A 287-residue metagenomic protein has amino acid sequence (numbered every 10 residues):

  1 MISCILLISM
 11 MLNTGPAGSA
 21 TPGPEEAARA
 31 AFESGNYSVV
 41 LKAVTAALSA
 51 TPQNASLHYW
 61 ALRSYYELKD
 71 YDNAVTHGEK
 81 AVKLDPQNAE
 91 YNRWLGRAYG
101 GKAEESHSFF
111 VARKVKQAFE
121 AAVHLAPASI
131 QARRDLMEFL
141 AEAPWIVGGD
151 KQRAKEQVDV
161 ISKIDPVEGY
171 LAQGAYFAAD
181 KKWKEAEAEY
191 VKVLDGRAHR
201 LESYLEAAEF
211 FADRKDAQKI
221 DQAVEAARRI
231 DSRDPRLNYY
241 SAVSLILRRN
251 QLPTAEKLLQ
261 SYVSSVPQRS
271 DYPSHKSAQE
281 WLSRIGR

Functional and structural regions predicted by a protein language model:
M11-E67, E90, R287: N-terminal leader/linker segments that initiate helical-solenoid repeat arrays
R29-F32, E138-E142, L171, A175-A179 (+2 more regions): Alpha-helical adaptor scaffolds
G35-K42, L68-K80, E105-E120, I146-V158 (+3 more regions): Structural signature of tandem alpha-helical TPR/SEL1-like repeats, specifically the intra-repeat loop/turn
P52, P86, P127, I164-P166 (+3 more regions): Short coil turns that delineate tetratricopeptide repeat
L57, Y91, A132, G169-L171 (+3 more regions): TPR alpha-solenoid repeat register
W60-R63, W94, D135-L136, A172 (+3 more regions): Canonical tetratricopeptide repeat
K69, G96, G101-H107, F139-G148 (+6 more regions): Short coil/turn linking the two alpha-helices of tandem helical-hairpin repeats
G149, Q157-V167, Q173-K181, N250-R287: Terminal, low-structured helical/coil segments at or just beyond the last alpha-helical repeat
